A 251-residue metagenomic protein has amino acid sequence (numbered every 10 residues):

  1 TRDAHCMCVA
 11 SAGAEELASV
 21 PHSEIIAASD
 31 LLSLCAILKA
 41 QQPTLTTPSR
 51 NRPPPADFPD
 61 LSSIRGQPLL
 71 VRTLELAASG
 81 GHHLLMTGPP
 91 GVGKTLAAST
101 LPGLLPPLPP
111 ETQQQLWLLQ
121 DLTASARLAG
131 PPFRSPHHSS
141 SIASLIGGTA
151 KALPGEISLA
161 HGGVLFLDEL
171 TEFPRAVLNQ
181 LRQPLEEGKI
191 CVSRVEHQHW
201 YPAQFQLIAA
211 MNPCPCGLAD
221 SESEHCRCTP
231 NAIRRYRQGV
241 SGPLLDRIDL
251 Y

Functional and structural regions predicted by a protein language model:
T1-L85, P89-L96, S193: Peripheral, non-AAA+ core regions of ATP-driven protein-machinery
G13-E16, L32-S33, G91-V92, L104-P106 (+5 more regions): Conserved nucleotide-binding/hydrolysis micro-motifs of P-loop NTPases
D30, L74, Q113, L145 (+5 more regions): Conserved RecA-like P-loop NTPase ATPase core
E75, A126-P132, A143-L165, Q198: Conserved alpha-helical scaffold flanking the Walker A/P-loop in AAA+ ATPase domains
L84-S125, E187: Walker A/P-loop
R134-P136, S158-G162, V192-P213, E222-E224 (+1 more regions): AAA+/SF3 P-loop NTPase mechanochemical coupling elements
H138, L153-E186, L218-S221, S241-L245: Conserved AAA+/SF3 P-loop NTPase catalytic/coupling segment centered on the Walker-B
N179-Y201, D220-G239: Substrate-gripping "pore-loop 1 plus following alpha2 helix"
